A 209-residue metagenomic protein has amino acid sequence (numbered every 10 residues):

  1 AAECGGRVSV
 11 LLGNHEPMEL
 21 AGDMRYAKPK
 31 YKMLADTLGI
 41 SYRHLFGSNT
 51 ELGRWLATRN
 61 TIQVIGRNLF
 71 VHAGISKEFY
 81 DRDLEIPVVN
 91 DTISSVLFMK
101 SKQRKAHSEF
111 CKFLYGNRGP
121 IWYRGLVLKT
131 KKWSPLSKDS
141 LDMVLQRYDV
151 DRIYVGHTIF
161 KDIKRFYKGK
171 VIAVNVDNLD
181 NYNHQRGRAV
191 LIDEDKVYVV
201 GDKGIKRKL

Functional and structural regions predicted by a protein language model:
A1-L209: Feature recognizes metal-dependent phosphohydrolase scaffolds
